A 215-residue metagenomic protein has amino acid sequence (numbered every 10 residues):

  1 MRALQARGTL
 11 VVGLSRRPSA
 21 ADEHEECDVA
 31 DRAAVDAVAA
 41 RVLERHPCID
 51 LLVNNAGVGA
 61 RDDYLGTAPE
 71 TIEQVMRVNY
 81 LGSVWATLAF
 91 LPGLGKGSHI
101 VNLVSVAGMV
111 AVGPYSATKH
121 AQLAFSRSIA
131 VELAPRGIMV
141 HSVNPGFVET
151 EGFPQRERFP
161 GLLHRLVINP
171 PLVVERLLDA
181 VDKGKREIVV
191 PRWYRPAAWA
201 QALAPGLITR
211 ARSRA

Functional and structural regions predicted by a protein language model:
C27-A37, P69: The beta1-alpha1 cofactor-binding region of Rossmann-like NAD(H)/NADP(H)-dependent oxidoreductases
N55-A60: Conserved NAD(P)H cofactor-binding loop of Rossmann-fold oxidoreductase domains
D63-Y64, A68-E73: Substrate-binding pocket helix/loop in short-chain dehydrogenase/reductase
T87, T118-A121: Active-site helix of classical SDR
T87-L88, R127: A short, exposed helix-loop element centered on a Lys and neighboring polar residues
S105: Residue(s) in the substrate-gating loop at a strand-loop-helix junction that position the organic substrate next
S142, L162-R195: C-terminal helical subdomain
